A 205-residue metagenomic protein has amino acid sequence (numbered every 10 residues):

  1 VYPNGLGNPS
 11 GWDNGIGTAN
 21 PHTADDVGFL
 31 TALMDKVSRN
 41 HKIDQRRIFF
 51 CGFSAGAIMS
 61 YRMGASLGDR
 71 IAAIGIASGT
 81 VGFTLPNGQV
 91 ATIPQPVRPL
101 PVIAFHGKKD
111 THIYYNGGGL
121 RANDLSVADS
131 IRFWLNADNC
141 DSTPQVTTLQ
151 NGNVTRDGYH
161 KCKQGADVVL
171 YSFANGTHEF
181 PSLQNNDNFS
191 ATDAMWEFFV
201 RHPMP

Functional and structural regions predicted by a protein language model:
V1-F49, F53, I58-R62, S66 (+2 more regions): Serine-hydrolase catalytic machinery in alpha/beta-hydrolase-like enzymes
V1-N4, R47-G52, I58-Y61, A72-S78 (+5 more regions): Structural recognition of the beta-strand scaffold that forms the well-ordered cores of secreted hydrolase catalytic
P9-G11, F83, T111-Y114, E179-P181: Short catalytic/ligand-binding loop motif for oxyanion handling, primarily in non-cytosolic enzymes, centered on
F29-A32, D129, F133, S190 (+1 more regions): Alpha-helical elements of Rossmann-like donor-binding domains used by nucleotide-donor carbohydrate transfer enzymes
L33-N40, C51, M63-R70, A77 (+2 more regions): Structured segments of extracytoplasmic/periplasmic soluble domains in secreted or envelope-associated proteins
K42-D44, C51, G56, S66-D69 (+4 more regions): Extracellular/periplasmic catalytic domains that process cell-envelope and extracellular macromolecules
A72-A73, S78-V154, Y159-Q164: The feature captures the conserved acid-bearing segment of alpha/beta-hydrolase catalytic domains
L100, L135-P205: Alpha/beta-hydrolase-fold serine-hydrolase catalytic core, especially in secreted/extracellular enzymes
